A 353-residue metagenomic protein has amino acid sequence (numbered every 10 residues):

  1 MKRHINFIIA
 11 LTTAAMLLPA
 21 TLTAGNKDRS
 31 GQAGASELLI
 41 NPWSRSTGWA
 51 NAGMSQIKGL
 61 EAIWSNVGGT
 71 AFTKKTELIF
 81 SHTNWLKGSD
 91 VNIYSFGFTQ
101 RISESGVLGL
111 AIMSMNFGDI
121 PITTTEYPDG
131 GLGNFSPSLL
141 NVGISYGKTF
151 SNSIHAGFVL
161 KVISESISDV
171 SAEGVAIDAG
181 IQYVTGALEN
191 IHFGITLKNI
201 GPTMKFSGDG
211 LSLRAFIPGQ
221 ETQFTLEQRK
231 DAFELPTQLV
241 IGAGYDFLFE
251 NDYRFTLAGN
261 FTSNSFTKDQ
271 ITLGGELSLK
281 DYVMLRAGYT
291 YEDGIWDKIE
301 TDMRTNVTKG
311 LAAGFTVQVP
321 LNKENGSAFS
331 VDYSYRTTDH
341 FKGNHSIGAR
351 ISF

Functional and structural regions predicted by a protein language model:
M1-A10: Bacterial N-terminal signal peptides that target proteins for export
K2, L22-N26: Generic start-of-chain signal for non-secretory N-termini
I9-P19: Bacterial N-terminal signal peptides
G25-F353: Subset of outer-membrane beta-barrel
